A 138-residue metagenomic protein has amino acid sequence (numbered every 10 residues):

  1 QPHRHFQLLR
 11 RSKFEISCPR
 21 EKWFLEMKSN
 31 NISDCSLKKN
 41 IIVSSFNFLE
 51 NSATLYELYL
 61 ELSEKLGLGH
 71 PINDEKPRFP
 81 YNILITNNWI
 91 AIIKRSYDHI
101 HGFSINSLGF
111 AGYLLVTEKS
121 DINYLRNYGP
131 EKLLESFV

Functional and structural regions predicted by a protein language model:
Q1-V138: HIT superfamily nucleotide-processing domains
